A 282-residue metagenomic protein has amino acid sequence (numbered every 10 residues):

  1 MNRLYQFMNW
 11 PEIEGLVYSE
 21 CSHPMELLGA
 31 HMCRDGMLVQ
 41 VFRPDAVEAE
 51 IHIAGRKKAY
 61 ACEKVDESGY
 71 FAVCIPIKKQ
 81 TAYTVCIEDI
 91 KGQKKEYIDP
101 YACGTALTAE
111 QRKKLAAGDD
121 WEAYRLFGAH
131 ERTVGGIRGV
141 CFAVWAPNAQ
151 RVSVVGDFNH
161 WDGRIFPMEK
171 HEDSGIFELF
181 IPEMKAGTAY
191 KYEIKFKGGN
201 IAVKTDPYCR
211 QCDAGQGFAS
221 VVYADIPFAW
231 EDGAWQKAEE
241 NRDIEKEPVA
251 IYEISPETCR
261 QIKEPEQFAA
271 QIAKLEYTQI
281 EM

Functional and structural regions predicted by a protein language model:
M1-R34, V65-A146, H171-E253, R260-K263 (+1 more regions): The feature marks proteins involved in alpha-glucan
F42-E48, W145-V152: Short proline/glycine-enriched turn/loop motifs at strand-loop junctions of beta-rich domains
A49-I51, V152-V154, Y190: Short beta-strand elements bearing conserved aromatic residues within extracellular beta-rich modules
I53-A59, I90, D157-D162, K197: Change "in extracellular beta-sheet-rich domains … of secreted and cell-surface proteins" to "in beta-sheet-rich domains
K58-D66, R164-H171: Short, surface-exposed loop motifs enriched in S/T, G, D/E and P with embedded aromatic residues
G139-C141, R151, T278-Q279: Beta-sheet entry/capping signal
E253-S255, E281: A cross-family glycoside hydrolase active-site/sugar-binding cleft signature
F268-M282: Catalytic domains of carbohydrate-active enzymes, especially glycoside hydrolases
